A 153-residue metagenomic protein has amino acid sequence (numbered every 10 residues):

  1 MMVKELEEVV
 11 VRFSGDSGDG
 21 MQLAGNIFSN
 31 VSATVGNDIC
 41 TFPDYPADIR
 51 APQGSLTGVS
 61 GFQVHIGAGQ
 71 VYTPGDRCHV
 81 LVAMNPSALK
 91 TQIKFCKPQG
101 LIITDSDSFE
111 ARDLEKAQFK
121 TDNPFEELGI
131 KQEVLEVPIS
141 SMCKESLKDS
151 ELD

Functional and structural regions predicted by a protein language model:
M1-D153: Active-site cofactor/cluster-binding pocket
